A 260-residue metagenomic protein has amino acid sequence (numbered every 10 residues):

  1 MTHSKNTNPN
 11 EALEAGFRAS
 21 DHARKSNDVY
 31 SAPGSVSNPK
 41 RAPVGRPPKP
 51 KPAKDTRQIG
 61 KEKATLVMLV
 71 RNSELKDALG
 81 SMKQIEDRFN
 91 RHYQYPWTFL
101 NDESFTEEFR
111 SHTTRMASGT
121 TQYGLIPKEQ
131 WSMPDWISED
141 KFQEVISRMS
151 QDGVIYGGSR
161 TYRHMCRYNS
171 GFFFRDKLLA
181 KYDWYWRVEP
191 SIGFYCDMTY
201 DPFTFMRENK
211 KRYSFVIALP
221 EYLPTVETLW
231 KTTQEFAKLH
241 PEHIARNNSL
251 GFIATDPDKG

Functional and structural regions predicted by a protein language model:
M1-Y95, F105, T114-G119, L125 (+1 more regions): Juxtamembrane luminal stem/stalk of type II transmembrane Golgi/ER carbohydrate-processing enzymes
A64, D183, S191, R212: Conserved acidic residues
L66-M68, F99, F215: Structural beta-sheet core signal
R71-A78, G157-S170: Phosphate/oxyanion-binding active-site loops and adjacent basic polyanion-contact surfaces
L79-M82, R110-T113, I137, D197-D201 (+2 more regions): Short coil/turn segments at secondary-structure boundaries
L100-T106, P127-Q130, A218-Y222: Short beta-alpha junction loops
M149-C166, D176-L178, I192-G260: Conserved catalytic core of nucleotide-sugar-dependent glycosyltransferases
